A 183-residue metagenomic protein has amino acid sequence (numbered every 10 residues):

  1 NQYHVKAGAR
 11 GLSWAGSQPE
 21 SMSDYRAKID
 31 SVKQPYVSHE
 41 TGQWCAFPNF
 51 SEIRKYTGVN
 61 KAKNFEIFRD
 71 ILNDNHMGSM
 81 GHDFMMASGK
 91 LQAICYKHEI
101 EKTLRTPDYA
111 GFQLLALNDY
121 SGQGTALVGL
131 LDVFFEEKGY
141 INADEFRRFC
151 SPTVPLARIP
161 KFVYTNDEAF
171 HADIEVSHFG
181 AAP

Functional and structural regions predicted by a protein language model:
N1-D132: Substrate-binding/catalytic cleft of secreted carbohydrate-active enzymes, primarily glycoside hydrolases
N1-W14, Q18, P155-A157, F162-D167 (+1 more regions): A structural signal for the main folded, soluble domain(s) of proteins
L115-G180: Aromatic-rich peripheral "rim/lid" segments of glycoside hydrolase catalytic domains that contact and position glycan
